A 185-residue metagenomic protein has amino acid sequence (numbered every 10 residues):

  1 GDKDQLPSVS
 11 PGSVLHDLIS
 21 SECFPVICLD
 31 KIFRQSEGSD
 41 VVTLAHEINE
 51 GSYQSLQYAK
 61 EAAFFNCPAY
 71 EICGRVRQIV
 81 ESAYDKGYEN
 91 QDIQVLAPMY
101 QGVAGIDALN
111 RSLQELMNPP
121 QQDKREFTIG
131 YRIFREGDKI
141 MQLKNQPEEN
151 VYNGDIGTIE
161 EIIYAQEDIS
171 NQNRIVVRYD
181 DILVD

Functional and structural regions predicted by a protein language model:
K3-I140, Q146-E149: Conserved helicase motor core of P-loop NTPases
D138-D185: Conserved helicase C-terminal RecA-like lobe
